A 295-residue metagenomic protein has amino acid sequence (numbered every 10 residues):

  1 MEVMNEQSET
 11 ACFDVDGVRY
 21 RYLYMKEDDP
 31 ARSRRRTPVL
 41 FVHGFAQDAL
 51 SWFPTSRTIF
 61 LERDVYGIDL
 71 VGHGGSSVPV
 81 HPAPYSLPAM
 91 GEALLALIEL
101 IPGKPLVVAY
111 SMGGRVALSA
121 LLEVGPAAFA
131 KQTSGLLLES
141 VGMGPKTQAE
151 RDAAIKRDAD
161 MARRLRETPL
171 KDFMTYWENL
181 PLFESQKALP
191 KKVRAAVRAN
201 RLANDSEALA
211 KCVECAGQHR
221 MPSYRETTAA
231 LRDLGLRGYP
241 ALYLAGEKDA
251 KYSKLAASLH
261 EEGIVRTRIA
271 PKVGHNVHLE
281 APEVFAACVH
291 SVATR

Functional and structural regions predicted by a protein language model:
D16-V78: Conserved HGGG/HGGXW glycine-rich cap/lid loop of the alpha/beta-hydrolase fold
V42-G44, Y110, A245: The conserved beta1-alpha1 loop
P88-P105: Conserved acidic catalytic loop of the alpha/beta-hydrolase fold
A109-G113, A117: Gly/Ala-rich beta-loop-alpha elbow adjacent to hydrolase catalytic centers
S119-L122, A130-R166: Flexible "cap/lid" loop of the alpha/beta hydrolase fold
Q148-D152, R164-A230: Conserved alpha/beta-hydrolase catalytic His-Asp/Glu region
L234, G238-V273: Conserved loop-alpha-helix segment in the C-terminal half of the alpha/beta-hydrolase fold that carries the catalytic
V273-A286: Catalytic histidine-centered segment of alpha/beta-hydrolase-like enzymes
